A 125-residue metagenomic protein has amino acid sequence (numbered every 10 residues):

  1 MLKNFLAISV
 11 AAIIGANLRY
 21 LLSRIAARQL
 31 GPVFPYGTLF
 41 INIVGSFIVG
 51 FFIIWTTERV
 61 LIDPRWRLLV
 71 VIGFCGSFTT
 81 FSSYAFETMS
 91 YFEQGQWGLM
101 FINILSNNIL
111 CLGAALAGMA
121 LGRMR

Functional and structural regions predicted by a protein language model:
M1-R125: Membrane-interface helix-loop junctions in multi-pass transporters/channels
